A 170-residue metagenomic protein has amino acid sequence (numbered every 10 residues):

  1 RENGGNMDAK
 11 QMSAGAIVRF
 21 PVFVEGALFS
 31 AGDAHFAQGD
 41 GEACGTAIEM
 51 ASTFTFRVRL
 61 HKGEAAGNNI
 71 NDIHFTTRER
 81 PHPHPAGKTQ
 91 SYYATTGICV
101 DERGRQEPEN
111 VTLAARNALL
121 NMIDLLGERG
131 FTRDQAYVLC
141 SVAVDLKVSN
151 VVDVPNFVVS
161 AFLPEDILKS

Functional and structural regions predicted by a protein language model:
R1-R78, P83, L120, R133-F162 (+1 more regions): Glycine-rich anion/phosphate-binding loop at the beta-strand->alpha-helix junction
H74-R133: A hydrophobic, small-residue-rich beta->alpha segment in the mid-to-C-terminal subdomain of diverse proteins
